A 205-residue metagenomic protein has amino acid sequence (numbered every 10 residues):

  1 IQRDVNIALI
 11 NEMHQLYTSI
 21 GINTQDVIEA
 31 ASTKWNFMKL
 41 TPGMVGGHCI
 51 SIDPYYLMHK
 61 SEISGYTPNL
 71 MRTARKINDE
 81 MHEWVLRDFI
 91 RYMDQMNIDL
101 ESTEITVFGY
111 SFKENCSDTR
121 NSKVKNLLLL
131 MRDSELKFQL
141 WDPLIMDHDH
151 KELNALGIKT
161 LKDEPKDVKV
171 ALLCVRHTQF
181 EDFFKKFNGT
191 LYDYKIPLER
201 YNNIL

Functional and structural regions predicted by a protein language model:
I1-L205: Structural/interface elements that position substrates and couple domains in central-metabolism enzymes
